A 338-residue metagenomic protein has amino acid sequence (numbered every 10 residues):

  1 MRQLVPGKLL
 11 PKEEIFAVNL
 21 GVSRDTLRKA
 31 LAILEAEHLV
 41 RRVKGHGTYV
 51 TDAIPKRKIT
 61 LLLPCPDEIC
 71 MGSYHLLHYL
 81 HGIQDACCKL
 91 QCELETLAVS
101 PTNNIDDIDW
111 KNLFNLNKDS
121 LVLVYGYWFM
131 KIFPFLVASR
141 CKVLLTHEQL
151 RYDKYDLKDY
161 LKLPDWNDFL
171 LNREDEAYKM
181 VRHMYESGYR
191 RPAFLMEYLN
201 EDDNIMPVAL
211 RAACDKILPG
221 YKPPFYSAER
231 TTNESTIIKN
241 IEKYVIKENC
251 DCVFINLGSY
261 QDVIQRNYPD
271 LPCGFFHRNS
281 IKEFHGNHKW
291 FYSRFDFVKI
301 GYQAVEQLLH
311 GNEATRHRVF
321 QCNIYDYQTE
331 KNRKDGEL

Functional and structural regions predicted by a protein language model:
K8-K44: N-terminal helix-turn-helix
K12, H46-K58: Short, cationic-aromatic polyanion-contact patches
I54-L121, C214-Y221: Amphipathic helical "hinge" segments at domain boundaries
T60, K118-G126, L144, A193-E197 (+3 more regions): Periplasmic-binding protein-like
Y127-E176, H277-W290: Flexible loop/hinge segments that line or gate small-molecule binding clefts
K158-F194, I237-E242, S293-A314: Hydrophobic alpha-helical segments within soluble ligand-binding/sensing domains
Y178-L218, T315-N332: An alpha-beta-alpha
E242-L338: Flexible loop/turn connectors
